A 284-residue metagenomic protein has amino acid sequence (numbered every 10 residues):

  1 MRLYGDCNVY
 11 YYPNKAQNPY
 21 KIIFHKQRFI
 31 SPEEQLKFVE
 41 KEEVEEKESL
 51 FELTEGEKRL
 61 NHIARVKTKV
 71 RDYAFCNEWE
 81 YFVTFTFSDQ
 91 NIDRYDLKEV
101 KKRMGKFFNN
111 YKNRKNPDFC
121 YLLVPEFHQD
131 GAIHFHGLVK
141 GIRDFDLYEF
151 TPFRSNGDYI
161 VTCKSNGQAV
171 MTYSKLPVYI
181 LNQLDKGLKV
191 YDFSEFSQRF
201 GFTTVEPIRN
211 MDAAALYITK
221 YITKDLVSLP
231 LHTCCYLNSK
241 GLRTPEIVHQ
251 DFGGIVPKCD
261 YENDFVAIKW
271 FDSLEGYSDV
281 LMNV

Functional and structural regions predicted by a protein language model:
M1-G131, G141-V284: Right-hand nucleic-acid polymerase module
